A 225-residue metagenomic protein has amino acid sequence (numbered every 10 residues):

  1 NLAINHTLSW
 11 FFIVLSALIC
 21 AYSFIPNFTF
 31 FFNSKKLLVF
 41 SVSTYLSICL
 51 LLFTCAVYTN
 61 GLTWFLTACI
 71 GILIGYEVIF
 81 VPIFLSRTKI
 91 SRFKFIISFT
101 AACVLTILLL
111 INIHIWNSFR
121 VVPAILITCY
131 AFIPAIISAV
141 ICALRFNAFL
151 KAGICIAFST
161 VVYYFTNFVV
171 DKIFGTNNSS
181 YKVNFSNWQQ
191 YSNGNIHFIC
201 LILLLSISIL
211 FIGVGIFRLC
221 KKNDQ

Functional and structural regions predicted by a protein language model:
N1-L2, T7-L8, I19-C20, F24 (+2 more regions): N-terminal juxtamembrane cytosolic/stromal segments of multi-pass membrane proteins
L2-L15, N33-L38, L51-G71, T88-F95 (+5 more regions): Membrane-helix interface and helix-disruption motif detector
I13-S23, V42-L52, I72-Y76, Y164: Hydrophobic alpha-helical transmembrane segments of multi-pass membrane proteins
A21-N33, V78-K89, V140: C-terminal ends of transmembrane helices
F40-Y45, I96-L105, L150-V162: Central hydrophobic cores of alpha-helical transmembrane segments in multi-pass integral membrane proteins
S47-T54, A102-N112, F158-F168: Aromatic-anchored segments of alpha-helical transmembrane domains
E77-F84, I107-I111, C129-K151, V169 (+1 more regions): Alpha-helical transmembrane segments in multipass membrane proteins, preferentially the mid-helix core
C142-Q225: C-terminal membrane-adjacent module
